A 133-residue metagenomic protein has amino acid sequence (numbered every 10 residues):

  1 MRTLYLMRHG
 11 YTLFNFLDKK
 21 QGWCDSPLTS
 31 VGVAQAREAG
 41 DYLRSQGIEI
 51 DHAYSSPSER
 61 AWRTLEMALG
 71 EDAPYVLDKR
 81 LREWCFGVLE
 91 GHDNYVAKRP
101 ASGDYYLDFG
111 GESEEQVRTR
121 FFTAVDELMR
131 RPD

Functional and structural regions predicted by a protein language model:
M1, I50, D133: Phosphate-coordination loops involved in phosphoryl transfer and adenosine-cofactor binding
M1-Y11, N94-A97: Short coil-to-beta-strand
Y5, Y11-W62, G110-F122: Loop-to-helix element that buttresses phosphate recognition and phosphoryl-transfer chemistry
N15-F16, W84-V88, Y105-D108: A short acidic, helix-capping loop that chelates divalent metal ions and anchors anionic groups
R37-S102: Phosphate-coordination/substrate-recognition cap region in phosphate-metabolizing enzymes
W62, E71-D72, T123-D133: Active-site-adjacent alpha-helix immediately C-terminal to a catalytic or transition-state-stabilizing loop
K98-Q116: Short glycine/proline- and acidic residue-enriched helix-loop micro-motifs that form flexible lids or anion-recognition
